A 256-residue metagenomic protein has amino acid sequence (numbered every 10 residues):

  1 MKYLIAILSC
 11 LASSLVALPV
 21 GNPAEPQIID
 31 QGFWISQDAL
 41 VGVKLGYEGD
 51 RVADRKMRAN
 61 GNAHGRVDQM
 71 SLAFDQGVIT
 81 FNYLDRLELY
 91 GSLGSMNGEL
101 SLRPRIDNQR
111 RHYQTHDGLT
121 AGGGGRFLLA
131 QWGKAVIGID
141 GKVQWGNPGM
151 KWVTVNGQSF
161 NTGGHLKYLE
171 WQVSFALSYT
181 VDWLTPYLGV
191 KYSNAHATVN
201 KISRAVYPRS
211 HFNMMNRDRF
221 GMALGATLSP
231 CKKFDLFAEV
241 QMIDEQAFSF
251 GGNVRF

Functional and structural regions predicted by a protein language model:
L15-R55: Outer-membrane beta-barrel biogenesis signature
A39, T80-L87, S95, F127-G133 (+4 more regions): Outer-membrane beta-barrel strand-turn architecture
A39-V41, S71-D75, T115-A121, H165-W171 (+2 more regions): Residues that define the transmembrane beta-barrel architecture of outer-membrane proteins
V41-Y47, L89-G91, A135-G141, W171 (+3 more regions): Transmembrane beta-strands of outer-membrane beta-barrel proteins
G49-R55, L93-E99, L129, G141-G149 (+4 more regions): Transmembrane beta-strands of outer-membrane beta-barrel pores
D50-F74, P104-R105, Q109-T115: Surface-exposed strand-loop-strand hairpins of Gram-negative outer-membrane beta-barrel proteins
K56-A63, L100-Q109, G149-Q158, T198-Y207 (+1 more regions): Outer-membrane beta-barrel translocator domains and adjoining extracellular loop/strand segments of Gram-negative
L129, K142-F234: Outer-membrane beta-barrel transmembrane domain signature
